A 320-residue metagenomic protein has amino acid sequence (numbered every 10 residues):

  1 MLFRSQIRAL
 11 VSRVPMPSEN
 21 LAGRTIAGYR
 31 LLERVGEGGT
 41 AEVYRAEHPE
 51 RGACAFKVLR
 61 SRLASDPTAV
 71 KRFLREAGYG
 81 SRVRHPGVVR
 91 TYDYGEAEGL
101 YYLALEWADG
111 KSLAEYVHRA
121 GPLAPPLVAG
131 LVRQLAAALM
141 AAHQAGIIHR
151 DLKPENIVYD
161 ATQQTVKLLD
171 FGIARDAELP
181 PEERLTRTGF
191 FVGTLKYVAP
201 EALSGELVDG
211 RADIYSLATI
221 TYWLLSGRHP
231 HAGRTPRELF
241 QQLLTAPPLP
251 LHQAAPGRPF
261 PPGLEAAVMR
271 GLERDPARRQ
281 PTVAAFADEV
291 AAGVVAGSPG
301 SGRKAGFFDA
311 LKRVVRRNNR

Functional and structural regions predicted by a protein language model:
L32-G38, V43: Protein kinase glycine-rich loop
R60-R82: AlphaC helix of the eukaryotic protein kinase fold
P67, A161-P200, S204-L207: Activation segment of protein kinases
Y94: Activation-segment/catalytic-loop signature of the eukaryotic protein kinase fold
E98-S112, Y116: Conserved short submotifs of the Hanks-type protein kinase catalytic core that shape the nucleotide-binding pocket
L131-V132: Activation segment signature within eukaryotic-like protein kinase domains
A137-I147: Protein kinase catalytic-loop region centered on the HRD/HxD motif
K196-S298: C-terminal lobe helix-coil module of Hanks-type protein kinase domains
